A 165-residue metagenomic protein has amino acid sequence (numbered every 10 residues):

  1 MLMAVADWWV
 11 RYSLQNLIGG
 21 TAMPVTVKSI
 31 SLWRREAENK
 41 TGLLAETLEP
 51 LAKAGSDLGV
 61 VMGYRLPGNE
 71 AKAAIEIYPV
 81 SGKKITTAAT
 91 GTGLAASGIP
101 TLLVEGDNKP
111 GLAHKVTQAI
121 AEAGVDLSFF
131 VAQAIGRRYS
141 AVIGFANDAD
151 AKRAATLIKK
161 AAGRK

Functional and structural regions predicted by a protein language model:
M1-L2, A6-A22: Short, Lys/Arg-enriched N-terminal segments with co-localized hydrophobic residues within the first ~10-30 amino acids
L17-K165: A conserved regulatory-domain signal marking ACT and ACT-like small-molecule sensing domains and adjacent regulatory
